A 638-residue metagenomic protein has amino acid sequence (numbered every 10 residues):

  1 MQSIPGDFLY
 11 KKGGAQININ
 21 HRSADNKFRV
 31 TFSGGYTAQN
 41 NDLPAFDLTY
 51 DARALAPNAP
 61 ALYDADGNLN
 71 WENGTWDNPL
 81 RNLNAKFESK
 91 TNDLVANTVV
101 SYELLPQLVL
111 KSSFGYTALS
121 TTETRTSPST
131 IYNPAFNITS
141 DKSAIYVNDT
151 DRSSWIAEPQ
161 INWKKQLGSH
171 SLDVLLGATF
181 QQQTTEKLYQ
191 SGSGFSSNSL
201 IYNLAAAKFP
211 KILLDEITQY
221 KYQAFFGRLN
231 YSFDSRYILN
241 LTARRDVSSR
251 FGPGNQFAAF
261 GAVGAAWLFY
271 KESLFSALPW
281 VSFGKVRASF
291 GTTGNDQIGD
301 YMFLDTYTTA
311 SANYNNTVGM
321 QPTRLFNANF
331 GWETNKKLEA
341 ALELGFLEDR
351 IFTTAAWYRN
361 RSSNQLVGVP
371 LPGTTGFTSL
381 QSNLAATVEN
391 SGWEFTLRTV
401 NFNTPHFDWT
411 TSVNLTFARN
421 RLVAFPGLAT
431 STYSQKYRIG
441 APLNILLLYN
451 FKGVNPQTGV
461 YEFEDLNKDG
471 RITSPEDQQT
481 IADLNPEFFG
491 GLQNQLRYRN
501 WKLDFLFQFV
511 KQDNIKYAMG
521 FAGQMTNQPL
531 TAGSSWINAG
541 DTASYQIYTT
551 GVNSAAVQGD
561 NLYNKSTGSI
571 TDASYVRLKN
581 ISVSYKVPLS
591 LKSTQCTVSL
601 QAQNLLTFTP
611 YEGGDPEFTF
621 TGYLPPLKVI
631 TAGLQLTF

Functional and structural regions predicted by a protein language model:
M1-Q2, Y36-D42, Y116-T122, A178-T184 (+12 more regions): Transmembrane beta-strands of outer-membrane beta-barrel pores
Q2-F8, G14-D93, E123, Y132-N137 (+6 more regions): Flexible loop and strand-edge segments within Gram-negative outer membrane beta-barrel domains
A24-R29, Q107, Q166-L172, R236 (+5 more regions): Short loop/turn motifs that connect adjacent beta-strands in outer-membrane beta-barrel proteins
Y50-L80, R125-S143, T184-L213, M302-L325 (+7 more regions): Surface-exposed loop/turn segments flanking beta-strands in extracellular/periplasmic regions
N70, P128, T139-R236, P279 (+8 more regions): Outer-membrane beta-barrel transmembrane domain signature of Gram-negative proteins, especially the mid-to-C-terminal
W76-S89, L94, A207-F226, L304 (+4 more regions): Outer-membrane beta-barrel signature, preferentially recognizing the C-terminal barrel domain of Gram-negative
F209, S248, P456, V510-T597 (+1 more regions): Extracytoplasmic gating/loop element in the C-terminal half of outer-membrane beta-barrel translocons and assembly
A386, S391, V400-L484, I515 (+2 more regions): Conserved small-residue
